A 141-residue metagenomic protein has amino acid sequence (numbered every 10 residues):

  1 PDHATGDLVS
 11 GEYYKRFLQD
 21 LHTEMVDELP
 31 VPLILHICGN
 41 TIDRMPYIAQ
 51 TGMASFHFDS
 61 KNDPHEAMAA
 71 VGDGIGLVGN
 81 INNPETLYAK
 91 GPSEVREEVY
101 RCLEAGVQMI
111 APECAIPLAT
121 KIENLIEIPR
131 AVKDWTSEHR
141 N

Functional and structural regions predicted by a protein language model:
P1-N141: Active-site loop segments of alpha/beta catalytic cores
